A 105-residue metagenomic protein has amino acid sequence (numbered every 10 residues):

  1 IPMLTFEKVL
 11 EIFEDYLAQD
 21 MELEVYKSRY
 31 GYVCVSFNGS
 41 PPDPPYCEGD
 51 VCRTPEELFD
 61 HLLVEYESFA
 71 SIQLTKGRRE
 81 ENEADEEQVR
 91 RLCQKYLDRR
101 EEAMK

Functional and structural regions predicted by a protein language model:
I1-E22, F69-I72: Negatively charged, low-complexity tracts enriched in Asp/Glu with abundant Ser/Thr
I1-L4, K76-A84, R91, D98-K105: Short intrinsically disordered terminal tails
L4, P41-E57: A short, exposed loop/beta-hairpin motif centered on an aromatic-Gly-Thr core
F6-L10, P55-F59, D85-C93: Short amphipathic alpha-helical segments that mediate assembly, nucleic-acid/protein binding, or membrane association
V9-D15, V51-F69: A short, charged, amphipathic alpha-helix used as a generic interaction element across diverse proteins
M21-V25, D50-C52: Assembly/interface hotspot detector across virion components, adhesins/toxins, and nucleic-acid enzymes
L23-P45, E65: Short aromatic-glycine-(Arg/Gly/Cys) micro-motifs in beta-strand/loop hairpins
